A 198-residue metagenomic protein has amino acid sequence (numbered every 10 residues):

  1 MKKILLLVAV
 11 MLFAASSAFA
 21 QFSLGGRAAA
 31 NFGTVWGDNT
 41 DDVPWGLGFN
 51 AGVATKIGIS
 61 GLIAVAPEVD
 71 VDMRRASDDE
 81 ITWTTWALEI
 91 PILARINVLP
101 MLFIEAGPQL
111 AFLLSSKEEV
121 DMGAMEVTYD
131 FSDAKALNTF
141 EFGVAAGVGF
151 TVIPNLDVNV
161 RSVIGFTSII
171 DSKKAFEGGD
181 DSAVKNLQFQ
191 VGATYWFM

Functional and structural regions predicted by a protein language model:
F13-A20: Sec/Tat signal peptide C-region and signal peptidase I cleavage site
A18, I57-G61, I96-P100, V152-P154 (+1 more regions): Outer-membrane beta-barrel strand-turn architecture
F22, V43-F49, T84-L88, N138-V144 (+1 more regions): Residues that define the transmembrane beta-barrel architecture of outer-membrane proteins
F22-L24, L62-V65, L102-I104, F150 (+1 more regions): Repeated loop/turn-to-beta-strand initiation elements of outer-membrane beta-barrel proteins
A30-W36, V71-R75, L110-S116, S162-S168 (+1 more regions): Transmembrane beta-strands of outer-membrane beta-barrel pores
N31, F103, G149-D157, A183-M198: Outer-membrane beta-barrel "beta-signal"
W36-D42, S77-T84, S116-M125, I170-E177: Outer-membrane beta-barrel translocator domains and adjoining extracellular loop/strand segments of Gram-negative
A54-K56, L93-R95, G147-T151, N159 (+1 more regions): Transmembrane beta-barrel domains of outer membrane proteins
